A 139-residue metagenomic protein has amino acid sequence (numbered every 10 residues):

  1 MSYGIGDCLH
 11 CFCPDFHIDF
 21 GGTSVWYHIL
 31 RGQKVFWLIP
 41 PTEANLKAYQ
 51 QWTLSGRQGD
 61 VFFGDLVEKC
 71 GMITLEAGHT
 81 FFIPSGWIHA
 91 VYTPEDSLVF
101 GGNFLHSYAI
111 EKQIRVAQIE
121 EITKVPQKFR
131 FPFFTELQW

Functional and structural regions predicted by a protein language model:
M1-H79, W87-W139: Active-site region of the double-stranded beta-helix
